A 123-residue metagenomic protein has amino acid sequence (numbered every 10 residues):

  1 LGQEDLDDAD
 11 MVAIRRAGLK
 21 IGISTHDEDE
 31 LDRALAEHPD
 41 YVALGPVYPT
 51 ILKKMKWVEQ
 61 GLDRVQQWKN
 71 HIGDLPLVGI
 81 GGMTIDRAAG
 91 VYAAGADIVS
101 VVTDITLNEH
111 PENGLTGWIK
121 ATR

Functional and structural regions predicted by a protein language model:
G2-M11, A43-K56, A88-A121: Glycine-rich phosphate-binding active-site loops on the catalytic face of alpha/beta enzymes
Q3-D27, M55-G79, T84-I85, W118-R123: Alpha-helix-loop-beta-strand connector modules within alpha/beta enzyme cores
A17, E28-P49, Q67-N70, A89-A94 (+1 more regions): Alpha/beta enzyme core
